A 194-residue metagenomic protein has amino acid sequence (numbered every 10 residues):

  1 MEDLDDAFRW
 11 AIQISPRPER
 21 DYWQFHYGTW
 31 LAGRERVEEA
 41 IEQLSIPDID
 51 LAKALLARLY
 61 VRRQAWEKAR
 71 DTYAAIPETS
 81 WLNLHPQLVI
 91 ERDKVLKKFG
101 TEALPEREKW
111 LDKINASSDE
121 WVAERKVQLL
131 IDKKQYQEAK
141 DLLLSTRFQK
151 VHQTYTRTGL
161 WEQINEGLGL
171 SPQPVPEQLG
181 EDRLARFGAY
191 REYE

Functional and structural regions predicted by a protein language model:
M1, R63, R92, L96-G100: Glycine-centered coil turns and helix-coil junctions that link the paired helices within alpha-helical repeat units
M1-E2, Y22-W30: Alpha-helical segment of the N-proximal tetratricopeptide repeat
D3-I14, R36-I46, W66-E78, T101-N115 (+2 more regions): Alpha-helical repeat scaffolds
S15-F25, E35, P47-L55, S80-E91 (+3 more regions): Generic helix N-cap/helix-start motif at coil->alpha-helix transitions
R34, R63, F99-T101, K133 (+1 more regions): Structural motif corresponding to the intra-repeat A-B loop/turn of tetratricopeptide repeats
A116-L170: Repeat-solenoid scaffold signature
T156-R157, W161-E194: Noncatalytic, solvent-exposed loop/strand surfaces of beta-propeller-type extracellular/periplasmic domains
